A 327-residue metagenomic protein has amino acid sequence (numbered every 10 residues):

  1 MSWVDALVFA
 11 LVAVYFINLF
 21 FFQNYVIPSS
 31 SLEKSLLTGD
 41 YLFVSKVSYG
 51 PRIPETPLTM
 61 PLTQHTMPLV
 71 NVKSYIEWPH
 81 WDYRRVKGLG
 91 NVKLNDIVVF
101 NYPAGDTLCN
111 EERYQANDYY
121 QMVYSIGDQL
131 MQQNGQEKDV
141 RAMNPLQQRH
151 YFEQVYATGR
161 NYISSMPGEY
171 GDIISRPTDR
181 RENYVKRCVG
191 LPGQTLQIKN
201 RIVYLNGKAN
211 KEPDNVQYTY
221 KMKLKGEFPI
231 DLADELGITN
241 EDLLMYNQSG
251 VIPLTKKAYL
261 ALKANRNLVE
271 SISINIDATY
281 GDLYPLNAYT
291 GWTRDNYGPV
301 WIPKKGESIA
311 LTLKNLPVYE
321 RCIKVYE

Functional and structural regions predicted by a protein language model:
M1-E327: Extended hydrophobic leader/signal-anchor segments used for secretion and membrane insertion
